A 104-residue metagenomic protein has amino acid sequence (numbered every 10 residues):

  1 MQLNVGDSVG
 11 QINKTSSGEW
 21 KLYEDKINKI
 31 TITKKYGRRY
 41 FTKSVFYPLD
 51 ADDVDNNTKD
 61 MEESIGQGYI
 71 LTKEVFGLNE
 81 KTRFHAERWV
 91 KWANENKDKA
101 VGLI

Functional and structural regions predicted by a protein language model:
M1-K21: Short coil-to-beta transition motif at edge beta-strands of beta-rich domains
Q11, K29-T31, L103: Generic short N-terminal amphipathic or hydrophobic helices
Q11-N13, K34, S44: Residue-level signal for short segments within beta-strands and strand-turn junctions of well-structured beta-sheet
W20-Y36: Short beta-strand-centered aromatic/proline hotspots
R39-F41: Short aromatic-glycine-enriched beta-strand elements
K43-I104: Intrinsically disordered, low-complexity, charged/polar segments
